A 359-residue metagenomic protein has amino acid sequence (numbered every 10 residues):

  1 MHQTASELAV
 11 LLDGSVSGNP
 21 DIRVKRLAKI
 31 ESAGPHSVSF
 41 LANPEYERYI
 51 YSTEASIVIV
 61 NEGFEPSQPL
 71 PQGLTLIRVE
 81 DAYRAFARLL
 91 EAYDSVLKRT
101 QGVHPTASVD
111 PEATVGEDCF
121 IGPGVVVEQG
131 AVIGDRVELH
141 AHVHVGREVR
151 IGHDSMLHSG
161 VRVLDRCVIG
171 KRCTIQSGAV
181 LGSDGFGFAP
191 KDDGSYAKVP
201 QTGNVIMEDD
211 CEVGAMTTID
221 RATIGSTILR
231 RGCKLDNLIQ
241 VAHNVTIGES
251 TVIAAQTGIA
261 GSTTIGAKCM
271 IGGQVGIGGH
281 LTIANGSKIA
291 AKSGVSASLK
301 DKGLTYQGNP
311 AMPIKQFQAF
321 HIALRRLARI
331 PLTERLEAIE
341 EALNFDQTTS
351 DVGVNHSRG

Functional and structural regions predicted by a protein language model:
M1-T106, R172, G178-A179, D184-A197 (+2 more regions): Terminal amphipathic alpha-helical/low-complexity segments used for targeting or macromolecular assembly
F40, G102-P313: Structural signal for interior beta-strand "rungs" in well-ordered beta-sheet cores of soluble enzyme domains
